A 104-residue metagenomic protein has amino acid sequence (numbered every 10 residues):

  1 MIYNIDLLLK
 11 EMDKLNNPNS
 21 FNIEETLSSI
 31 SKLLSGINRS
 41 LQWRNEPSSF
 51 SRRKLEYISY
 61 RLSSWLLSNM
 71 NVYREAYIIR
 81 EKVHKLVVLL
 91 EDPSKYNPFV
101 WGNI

Functional and structural regions predicted by a protein language model:
M1, I5-L8, M12, I37 (+3 more regions): Extended non-catalytic scaffold regions that mediate assembly and binding in large macromolecular machines
M1-L34: Short terminal alpha-helical segments
M12-I23, I37-R44, W65-N69: Secondary-structure edge/capping motif, primarily at the C-terminal ends of alpha-helices and the immediately following
E24, S31-L34, N38, W43 (+3 more regions): Intrinsically disordered, low-complexity serine/threonine-rich segments
E24-K32, S49-Y57, A76-H84: Short, charged, amphipathic alpha-helical segments
W43-Y77: Acidic, low-complexity, intrinsically disordered interaction modules
S63-I104: Amphipathic alpha-helical binding modules
